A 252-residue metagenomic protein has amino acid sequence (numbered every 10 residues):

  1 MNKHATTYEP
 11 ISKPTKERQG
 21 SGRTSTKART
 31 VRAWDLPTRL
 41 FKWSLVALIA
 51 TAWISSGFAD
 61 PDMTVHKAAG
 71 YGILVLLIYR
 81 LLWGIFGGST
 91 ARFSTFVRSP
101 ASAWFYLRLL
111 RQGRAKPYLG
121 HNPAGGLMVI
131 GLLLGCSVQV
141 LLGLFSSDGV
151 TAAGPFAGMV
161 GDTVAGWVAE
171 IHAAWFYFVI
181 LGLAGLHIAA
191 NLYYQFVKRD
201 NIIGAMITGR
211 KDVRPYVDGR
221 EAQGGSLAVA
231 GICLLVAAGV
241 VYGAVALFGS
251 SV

Functional and structural regions predicted by a protein language model:
M1-V252: Membrane-embedded alpha-helical bundles that constitute the cytochrome b-like, heme-associated redox core of multi-pass
